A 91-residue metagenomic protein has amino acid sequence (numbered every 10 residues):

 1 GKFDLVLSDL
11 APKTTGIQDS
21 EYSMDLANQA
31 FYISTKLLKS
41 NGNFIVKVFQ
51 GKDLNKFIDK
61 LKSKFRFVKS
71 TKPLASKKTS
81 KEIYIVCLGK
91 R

Functional and structural regions predicted by a protein language model:
G1-N41, I45, K52: Mobile active-site "lid"/loop adjacent to the S-adenosyl-L-methionine
V48-R91: Class I S-adenosyl-L-methionine
